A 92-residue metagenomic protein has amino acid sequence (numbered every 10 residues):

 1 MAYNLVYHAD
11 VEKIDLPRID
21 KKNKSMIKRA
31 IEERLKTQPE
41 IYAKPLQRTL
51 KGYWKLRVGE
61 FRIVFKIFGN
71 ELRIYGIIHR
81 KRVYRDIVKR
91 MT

Functional and structural regions predicted by a protein language model:
M1-R29: Arg/Lys-rich, positively charged N-terminal/basic patches that mediate binding to nucleic acids
N4-V6, V58, K66-T92: Enriched for short, Lys/Arg-rich terminal
A9, L50, W54, I87: Solvent-exposed, flexible loop/coil residues
E12, Q47, Y84: Nucleotide phosphate-binding site architecture
D20-K24, E40, I77: Alpha-helix boundary/capping and short turn/kink residues
E32-R57: A short, surface-exposed loop/turn module that caps and links secondary-structure elements
